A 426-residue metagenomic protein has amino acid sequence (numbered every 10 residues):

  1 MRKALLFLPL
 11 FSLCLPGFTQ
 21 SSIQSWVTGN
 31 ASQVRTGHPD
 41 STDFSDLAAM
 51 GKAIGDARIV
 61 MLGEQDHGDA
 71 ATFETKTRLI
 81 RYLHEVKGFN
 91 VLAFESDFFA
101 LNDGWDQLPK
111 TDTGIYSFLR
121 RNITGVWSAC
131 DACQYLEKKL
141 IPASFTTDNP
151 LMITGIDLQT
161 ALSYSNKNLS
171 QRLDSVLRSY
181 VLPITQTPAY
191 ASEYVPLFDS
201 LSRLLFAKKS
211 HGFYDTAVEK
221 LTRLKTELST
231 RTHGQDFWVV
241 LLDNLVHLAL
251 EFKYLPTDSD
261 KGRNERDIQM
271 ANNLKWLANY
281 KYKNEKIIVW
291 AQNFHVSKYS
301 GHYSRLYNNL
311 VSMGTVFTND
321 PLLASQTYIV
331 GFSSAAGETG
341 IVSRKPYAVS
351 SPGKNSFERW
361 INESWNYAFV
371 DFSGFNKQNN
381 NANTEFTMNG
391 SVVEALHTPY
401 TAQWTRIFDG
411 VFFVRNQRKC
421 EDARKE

Functional and structural regions predicted by a protein language model:
M1-I23: Bacterial Sec-dependent N-terminal signal peptides
Q20-E426: Structured catalytic-domain cores with a bias toward divalent-metal coordination
